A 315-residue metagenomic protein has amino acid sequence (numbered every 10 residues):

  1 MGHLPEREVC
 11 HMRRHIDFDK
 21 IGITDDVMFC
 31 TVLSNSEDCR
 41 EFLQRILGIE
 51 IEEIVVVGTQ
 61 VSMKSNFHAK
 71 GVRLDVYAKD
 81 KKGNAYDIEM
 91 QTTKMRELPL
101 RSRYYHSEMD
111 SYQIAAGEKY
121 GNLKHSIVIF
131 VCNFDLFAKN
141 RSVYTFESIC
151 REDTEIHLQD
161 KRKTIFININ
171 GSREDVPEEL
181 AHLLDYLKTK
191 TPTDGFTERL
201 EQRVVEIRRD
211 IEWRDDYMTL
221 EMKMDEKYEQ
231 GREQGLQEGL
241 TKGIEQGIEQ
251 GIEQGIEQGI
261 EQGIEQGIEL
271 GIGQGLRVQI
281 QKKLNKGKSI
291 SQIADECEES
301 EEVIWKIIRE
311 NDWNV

Functional and structural regions predicted by a protein language model:
M1-E212: Conserved single-residue anchors adjacent to enzymatic active/cofactor-binding motifs
G2-D19, I23, V27, Y86-Q91 (+2 more regions): Short, charged alpha-helical interaction segments and adjacent helix-coil junctions
